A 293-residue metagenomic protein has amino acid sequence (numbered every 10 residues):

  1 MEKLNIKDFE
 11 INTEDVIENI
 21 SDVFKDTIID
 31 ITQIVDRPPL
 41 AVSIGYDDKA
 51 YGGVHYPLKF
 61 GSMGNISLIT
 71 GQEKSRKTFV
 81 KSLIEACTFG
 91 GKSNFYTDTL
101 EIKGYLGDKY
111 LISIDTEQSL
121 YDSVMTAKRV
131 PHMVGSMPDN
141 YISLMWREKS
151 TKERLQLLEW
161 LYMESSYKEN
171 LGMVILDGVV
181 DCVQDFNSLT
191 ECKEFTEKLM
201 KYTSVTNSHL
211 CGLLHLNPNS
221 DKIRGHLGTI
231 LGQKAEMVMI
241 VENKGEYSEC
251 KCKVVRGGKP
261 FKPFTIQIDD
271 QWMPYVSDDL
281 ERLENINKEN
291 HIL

Functional and structural regions predicted by a protein language model:
M1-S21, T32-I34, P38, Y167-N170 (+1 more regions): C-terminal regions of RecA-like/P-loop NTPase motor modules
N12-S123, K128-V130: The Walker A/P-loop phosphate-binding site
G45-Y46, T151-K152, N187-L189, H215-S220: Short, flexible loop segments at the rims of nucleotide/cofactor-binding pockets, characterized by
S67-I69, L111, L171-L176, S208-G212: Generic beta-sheet signal
L68-T70, K74, T78-F79, G104 (+1 more regions): Phosphate-binding/switch region of NTP-binding enzymes
C87, G91, V130-M133, C182 (+3 more regions): Conserved, well-folded catalytic cores of nucleic-acid-processing and energy-transducing macromolecular machines
Y96-E191, Q271-M273, D278-H291: Conserved inter-motif catalytic segment of the P-loop NTP-binding fold
